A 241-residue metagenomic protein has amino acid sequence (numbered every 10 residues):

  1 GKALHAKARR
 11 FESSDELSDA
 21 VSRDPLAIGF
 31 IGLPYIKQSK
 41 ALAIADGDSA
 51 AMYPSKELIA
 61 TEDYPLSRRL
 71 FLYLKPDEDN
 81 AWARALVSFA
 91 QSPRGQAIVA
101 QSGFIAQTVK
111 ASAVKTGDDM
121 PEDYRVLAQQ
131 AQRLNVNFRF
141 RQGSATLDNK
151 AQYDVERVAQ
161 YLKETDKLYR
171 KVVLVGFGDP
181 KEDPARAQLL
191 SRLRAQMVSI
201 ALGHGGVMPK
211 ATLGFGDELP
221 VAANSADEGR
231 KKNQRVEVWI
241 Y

Functional and structural regions predicted by a protein language model:
G1-Y169, V175, D183-P184, Q188 (+2 more regions): Exported/periplasmic ABC-transporter solute-binding proteins
K167-L168, F177-Y241: Periplasmic OmpA-like peptidoglycan-binding domain that tethers envelope proteins to the cell wall
